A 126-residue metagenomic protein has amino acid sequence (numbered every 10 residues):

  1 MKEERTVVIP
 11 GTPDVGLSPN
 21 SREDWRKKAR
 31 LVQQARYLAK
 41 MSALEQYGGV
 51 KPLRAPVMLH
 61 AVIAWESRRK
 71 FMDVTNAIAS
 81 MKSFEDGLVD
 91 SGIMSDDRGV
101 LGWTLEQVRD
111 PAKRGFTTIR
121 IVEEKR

Functional and structural regions predicted by a protein language model:
M1-R126: Catalytic phosphate/metal-binding cores of nucleic-acid and nucleotide-processing enzymes, i.e., regions that mediate
